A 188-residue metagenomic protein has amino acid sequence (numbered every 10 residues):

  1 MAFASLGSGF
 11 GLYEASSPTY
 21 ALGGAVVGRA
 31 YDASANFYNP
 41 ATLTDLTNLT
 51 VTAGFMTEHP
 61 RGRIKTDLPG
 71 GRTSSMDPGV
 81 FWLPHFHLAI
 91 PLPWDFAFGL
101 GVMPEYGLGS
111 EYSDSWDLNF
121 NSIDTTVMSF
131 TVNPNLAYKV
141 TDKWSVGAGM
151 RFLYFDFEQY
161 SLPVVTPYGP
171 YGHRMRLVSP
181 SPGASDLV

Functional and structural regions predicted by a protein language model:
M1-F98, V102-M103: N-terminal, post-signal peptide beta-strand-biased segments of exported outer-membrane/organellar beta-barrel and other
S34, G79-P84, M128-V132, G183-L187: Residues that define the transmembrane beta-barrel architecture of outer-membrane proteins
T50-T52, A97, N135, K139 (+2 more regions): Membrane-spanning beta-strand positions in outer-membrane beta-barrel proteins
E58-G62, M103-G109, L153-E158: Structural signature of outer-membrane beta-barrel domains
G62-P69, S110-L118, E158-G172: Outer-membrane beta-barrel translocator domains and adjoining extracellular loop/strand segments of Gram-negative
P69-S74, D117-I123, Y171-S181: Extracellular loop and loop/strand-boundary signature of outer-membrane beta-barrel proteins
Y112-P134: Asp-box/WD-like beta-propeller blade repeats and closely related beta-sheet repeat scaffolds
T141-V188: Internal metal/ion-chelating core segments
